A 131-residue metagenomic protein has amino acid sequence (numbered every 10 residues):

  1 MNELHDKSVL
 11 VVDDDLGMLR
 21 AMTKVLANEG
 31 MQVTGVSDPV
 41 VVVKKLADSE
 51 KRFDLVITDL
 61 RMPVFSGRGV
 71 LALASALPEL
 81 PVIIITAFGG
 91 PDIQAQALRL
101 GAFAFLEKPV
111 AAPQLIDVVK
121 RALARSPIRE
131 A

Functional and structural regions predicted by a protein language model:
L16-T34: Two-component/phosphorelay signaling modules centered on CheY-like receiver
G35-L55: Acidic, metal-coordinating helix/loop segments flanking the phosphotransfer/catalytic sites of two-component signaling
S37-D38, F65-G69: Acidic catalytic/metal-coordinating carboxylates
V43-A47, R68-L80: Short amphipathic alpha-helix used as the core "switch/output" element in two-component signaling
M62: Receiver (REC) domain active-site loop signature in two-component systems and cognate sites in sensor histidine kinases
G69, G89-A104: Alpha4 helix (beta4-alpha4-beta5 surface) of REC/receiver domains from two-component response regulators
P91-D92, V110-K120: C-terminal output helix
